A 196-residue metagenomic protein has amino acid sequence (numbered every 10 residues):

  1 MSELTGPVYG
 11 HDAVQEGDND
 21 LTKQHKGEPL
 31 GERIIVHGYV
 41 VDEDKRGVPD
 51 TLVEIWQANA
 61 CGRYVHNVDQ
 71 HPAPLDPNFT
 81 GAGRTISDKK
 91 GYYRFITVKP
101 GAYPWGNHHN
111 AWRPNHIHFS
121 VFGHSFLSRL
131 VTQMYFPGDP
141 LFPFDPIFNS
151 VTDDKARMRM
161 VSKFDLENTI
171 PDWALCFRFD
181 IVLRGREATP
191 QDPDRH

Functional and structural regions predicted by a protein language model:
M1-H196: Beta-strand-dominated extracellular/periplasmic modules and repeats in secreted or surface-exposed proteins
